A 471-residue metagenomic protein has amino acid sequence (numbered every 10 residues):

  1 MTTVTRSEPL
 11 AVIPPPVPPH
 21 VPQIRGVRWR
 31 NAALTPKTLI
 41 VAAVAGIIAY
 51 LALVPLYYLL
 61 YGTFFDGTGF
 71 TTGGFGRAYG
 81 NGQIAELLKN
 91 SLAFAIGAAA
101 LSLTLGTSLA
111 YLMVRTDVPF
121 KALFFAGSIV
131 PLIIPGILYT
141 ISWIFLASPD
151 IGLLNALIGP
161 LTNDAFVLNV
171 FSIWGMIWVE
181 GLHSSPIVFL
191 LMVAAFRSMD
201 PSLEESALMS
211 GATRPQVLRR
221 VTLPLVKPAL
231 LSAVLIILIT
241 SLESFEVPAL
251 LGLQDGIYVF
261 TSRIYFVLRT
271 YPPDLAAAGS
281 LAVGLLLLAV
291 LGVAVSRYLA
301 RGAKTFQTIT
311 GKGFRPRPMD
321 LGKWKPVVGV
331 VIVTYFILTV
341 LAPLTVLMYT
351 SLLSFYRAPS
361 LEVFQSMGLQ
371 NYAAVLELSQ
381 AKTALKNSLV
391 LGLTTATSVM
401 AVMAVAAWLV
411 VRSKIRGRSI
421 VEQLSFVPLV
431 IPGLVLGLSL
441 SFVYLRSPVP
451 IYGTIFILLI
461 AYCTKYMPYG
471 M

Functional and structural regions predicted by a protein language model:
M1-A45, P215, S296-T334, R416: Transmembrane alpha-helical segments of polytopic membrane transport and secretion proteins
G26-W29, F70-G80, M367-L376: A short amphipathic helical element positioned immediately N-terminal to and/or at the very start of a transmembrane
P36-T68, G80-R197, L225-E246, L250 (+3 more regions): Membrane-water interface segments at the C-terminal ends of transmembrane alpha-helices in multi-pass inner-membrane
S148, E246-P272, P359-Q365: Glycine-rich helix-loop "coupling/hinge" segments at transmembrane-helix boundaries in multipass transporters
M199-S202: Short glycine/proline-centered loop/turn elements that form peptide/ligand docking sites
S210-A212, P224: Glycine/proline-centered hinge or cleavage motifs at structural transition points of membrane proteins
